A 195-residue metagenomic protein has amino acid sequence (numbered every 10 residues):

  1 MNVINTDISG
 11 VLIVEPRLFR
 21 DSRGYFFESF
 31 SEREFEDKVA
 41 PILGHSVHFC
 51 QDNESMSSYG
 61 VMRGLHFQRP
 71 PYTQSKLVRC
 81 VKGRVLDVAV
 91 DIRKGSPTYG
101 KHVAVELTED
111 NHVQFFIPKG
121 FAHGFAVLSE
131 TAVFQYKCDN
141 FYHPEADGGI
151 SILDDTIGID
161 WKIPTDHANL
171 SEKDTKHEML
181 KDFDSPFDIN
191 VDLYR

Functional and structural regions predicted by a protein language model:
M1-D110, T131, C138-R195: Non-catalytic, conserved peripheral segments adjacent to functional cores
L107-T131: Conserved metal-binding segment of the jelly-roll/cupin
